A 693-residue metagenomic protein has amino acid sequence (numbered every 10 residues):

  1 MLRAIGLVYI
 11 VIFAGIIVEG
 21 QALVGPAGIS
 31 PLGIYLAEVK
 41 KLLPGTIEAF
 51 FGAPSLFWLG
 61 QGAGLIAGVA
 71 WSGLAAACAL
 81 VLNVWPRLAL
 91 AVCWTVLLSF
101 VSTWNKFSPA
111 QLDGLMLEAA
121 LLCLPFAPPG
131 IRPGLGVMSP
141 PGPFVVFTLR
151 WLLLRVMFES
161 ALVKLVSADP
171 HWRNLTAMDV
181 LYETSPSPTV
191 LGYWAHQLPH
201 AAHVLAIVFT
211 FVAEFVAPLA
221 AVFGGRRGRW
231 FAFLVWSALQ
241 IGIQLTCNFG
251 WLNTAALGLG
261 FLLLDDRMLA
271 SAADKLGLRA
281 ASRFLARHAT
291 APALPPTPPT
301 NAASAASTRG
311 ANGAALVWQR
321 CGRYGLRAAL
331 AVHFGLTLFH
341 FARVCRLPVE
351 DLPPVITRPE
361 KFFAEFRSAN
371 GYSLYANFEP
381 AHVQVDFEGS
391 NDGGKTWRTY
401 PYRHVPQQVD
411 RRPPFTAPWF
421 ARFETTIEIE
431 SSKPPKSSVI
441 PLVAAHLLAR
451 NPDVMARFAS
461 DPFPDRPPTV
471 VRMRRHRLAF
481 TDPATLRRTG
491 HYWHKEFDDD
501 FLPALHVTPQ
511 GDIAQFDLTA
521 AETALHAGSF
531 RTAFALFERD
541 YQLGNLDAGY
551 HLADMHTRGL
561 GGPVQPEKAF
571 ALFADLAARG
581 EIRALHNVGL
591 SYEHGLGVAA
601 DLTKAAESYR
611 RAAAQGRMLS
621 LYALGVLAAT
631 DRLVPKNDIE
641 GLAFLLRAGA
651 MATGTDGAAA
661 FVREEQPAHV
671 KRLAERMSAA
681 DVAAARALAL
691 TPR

Functional and structural regions predicted by a protein language model:
M1-D517: Alpha-helical membrane-anchoring segments
D517-A524, L536, G549-R558, L572 (+5 more regions): Hydrophobic face of amphipathic alpha-helices that form TPR/SEL1-like repeat modules and related alpha-solenoid
L525-R531, Q565-P566, D601-L602: Helix-turn-helix repeat elements of alpha-solenoid scaffolds
L525-S529, Q542-L546, R558-L560, A578-E581 (+6 more regions): Short helix-capping/linker turns of helical repeat alpha-solenoids
K636-D656, A687-L690: TPR/TPR-like (Sel1-like) alpha-helical repeat modules
G657-R693: Terminal, low-structured helical/coil segments at or just beyond the last alpha-helical repeat
